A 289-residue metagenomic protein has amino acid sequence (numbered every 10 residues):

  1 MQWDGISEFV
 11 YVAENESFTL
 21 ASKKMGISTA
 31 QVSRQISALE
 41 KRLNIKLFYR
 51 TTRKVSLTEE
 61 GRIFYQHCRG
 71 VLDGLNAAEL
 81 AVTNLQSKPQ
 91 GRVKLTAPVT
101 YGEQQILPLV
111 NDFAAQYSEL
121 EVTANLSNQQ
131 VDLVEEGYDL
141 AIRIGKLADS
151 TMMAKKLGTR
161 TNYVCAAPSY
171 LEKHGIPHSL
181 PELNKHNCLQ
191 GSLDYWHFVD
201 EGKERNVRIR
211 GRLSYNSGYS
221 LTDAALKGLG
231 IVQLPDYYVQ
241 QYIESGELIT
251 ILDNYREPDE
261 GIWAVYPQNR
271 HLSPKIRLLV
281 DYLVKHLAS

Functional and structural regions predicted by a protein language model:
M1, Q66, Q240-Q241, S245 (+1 more regions): C-terminal effector-binding regulatory domain of bacterial HTH transcription factors
Y11-G26: Short helix-boundary/capping micro-motifs
K23-K24, K41, R62, A115: Alpha-helical residues within the helix-turn-helix
E40-L57, L248: A short LG(V/I)-centered, amphipathic sequence patch enriched for acidic residue(s) preceding the LG motif
R42, F64-Q86: Alpha-helical linker/hinge and terminal dimerization helices associated with HTH transcriptional regulators
G91-S150: Central regulatory/effector-binding core of bacterial HTH transcription factors
L147-D259: C-terminal regulatory
